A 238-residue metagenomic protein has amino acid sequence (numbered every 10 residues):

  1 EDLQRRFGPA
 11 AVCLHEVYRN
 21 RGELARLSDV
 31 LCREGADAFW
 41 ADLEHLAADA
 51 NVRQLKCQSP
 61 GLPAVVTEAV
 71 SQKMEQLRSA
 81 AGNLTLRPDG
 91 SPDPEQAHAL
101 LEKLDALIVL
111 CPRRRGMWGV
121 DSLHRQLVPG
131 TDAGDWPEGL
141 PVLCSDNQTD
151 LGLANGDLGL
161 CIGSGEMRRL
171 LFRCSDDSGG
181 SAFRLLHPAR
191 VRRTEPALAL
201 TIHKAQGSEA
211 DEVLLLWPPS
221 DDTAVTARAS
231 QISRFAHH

Functional and structural regions predicted by a protein language model:
E1-V142, Q148-L151: Conserved helicase motor core of P-loop NTPases
C13, S145-N147, M167-R168, H187: Extended interaction regions within the primary functional domain
L24, G119-L123, N155, R228 (+1 more regions): Residues at alpha-helix caps and immediate loop-helix transition turns in enzyme cores, especially N- and C-cap
E95-A99, N147-T149, G159, A199-K204: Generic recognition of flexible, low-complexity loop/linker segments
L100, D150-G152, R193, Q206-G207: Sterically constrained small-residue positions within well-ordered secondary structures of folded domains
G139, N155-L158: Glycine-centered loop/turn motifs
D157-G165, R169-H238: C-terminal accessory regions
